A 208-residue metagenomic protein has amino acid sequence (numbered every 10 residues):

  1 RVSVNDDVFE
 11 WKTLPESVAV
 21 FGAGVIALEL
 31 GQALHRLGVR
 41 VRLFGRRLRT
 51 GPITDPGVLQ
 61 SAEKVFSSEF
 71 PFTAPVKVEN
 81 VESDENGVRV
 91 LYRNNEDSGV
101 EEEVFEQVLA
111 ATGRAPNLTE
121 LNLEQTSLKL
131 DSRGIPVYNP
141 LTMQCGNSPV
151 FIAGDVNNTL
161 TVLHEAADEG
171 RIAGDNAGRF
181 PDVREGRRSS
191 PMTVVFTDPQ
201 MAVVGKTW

Functional and structural regions predicted by a protein language model:
R1-L14, E103-V183: FAD-site-proximal beta/loop scaffold in flavoenzymes
F9-E10, P15-A19, V25-G99, L160-A167 (+2 more regions): Rossmann-like dinucleotide-binding cores of NAD(P)H-dependent redox enzymes
